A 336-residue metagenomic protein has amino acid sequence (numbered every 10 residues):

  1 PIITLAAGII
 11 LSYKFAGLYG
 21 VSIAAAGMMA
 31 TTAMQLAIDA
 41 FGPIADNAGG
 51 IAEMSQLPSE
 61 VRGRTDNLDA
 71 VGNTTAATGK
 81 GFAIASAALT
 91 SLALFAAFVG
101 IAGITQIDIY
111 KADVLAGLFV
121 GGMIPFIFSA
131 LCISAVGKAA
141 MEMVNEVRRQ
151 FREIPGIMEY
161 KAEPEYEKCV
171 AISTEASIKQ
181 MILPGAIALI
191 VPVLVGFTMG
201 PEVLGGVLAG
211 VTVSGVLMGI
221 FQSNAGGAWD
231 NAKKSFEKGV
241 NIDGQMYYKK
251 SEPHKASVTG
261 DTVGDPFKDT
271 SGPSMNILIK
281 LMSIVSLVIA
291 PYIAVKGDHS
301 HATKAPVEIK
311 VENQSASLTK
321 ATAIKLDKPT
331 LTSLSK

Functional and structural regions predicted by a protein language model:
P1-S315, T319, K325, K336: Hydrophobic, small-residue-rich transmembrane alpha-helices and their short perimembrane loops in multi-pass membrane
L331-S335: Eukaryotic, compositionally biased intrinsically disordered regions
